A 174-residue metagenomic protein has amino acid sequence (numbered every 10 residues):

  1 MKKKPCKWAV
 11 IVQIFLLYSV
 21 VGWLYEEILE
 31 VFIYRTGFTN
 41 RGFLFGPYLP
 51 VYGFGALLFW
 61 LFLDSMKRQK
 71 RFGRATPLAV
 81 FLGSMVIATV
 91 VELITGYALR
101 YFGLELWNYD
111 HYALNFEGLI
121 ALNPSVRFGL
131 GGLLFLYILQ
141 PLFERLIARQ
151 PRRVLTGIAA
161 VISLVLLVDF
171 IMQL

Functional and structural regions predicted by a protein language model:
M1-L174: Aromatic-rich, lipid-facing transmembrane alpha helices and their immediate juxtamembrane interface loops in integral
